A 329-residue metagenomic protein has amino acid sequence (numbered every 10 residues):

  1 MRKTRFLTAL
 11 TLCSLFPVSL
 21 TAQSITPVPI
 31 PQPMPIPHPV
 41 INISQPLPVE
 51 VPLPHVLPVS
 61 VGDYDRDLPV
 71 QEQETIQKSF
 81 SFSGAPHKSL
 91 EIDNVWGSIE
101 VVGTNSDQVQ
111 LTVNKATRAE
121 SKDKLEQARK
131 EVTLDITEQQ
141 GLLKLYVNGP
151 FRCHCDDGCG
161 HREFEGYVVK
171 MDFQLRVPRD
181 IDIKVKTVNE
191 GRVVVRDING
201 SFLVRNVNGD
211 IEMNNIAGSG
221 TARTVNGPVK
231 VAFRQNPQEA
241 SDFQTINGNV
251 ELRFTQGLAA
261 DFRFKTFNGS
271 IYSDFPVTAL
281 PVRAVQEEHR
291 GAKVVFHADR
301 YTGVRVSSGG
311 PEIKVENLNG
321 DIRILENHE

Functional and structural regions predicted by a protein language model:
R2-E329: Intrinsically disordered, low-complexity terminal regions
